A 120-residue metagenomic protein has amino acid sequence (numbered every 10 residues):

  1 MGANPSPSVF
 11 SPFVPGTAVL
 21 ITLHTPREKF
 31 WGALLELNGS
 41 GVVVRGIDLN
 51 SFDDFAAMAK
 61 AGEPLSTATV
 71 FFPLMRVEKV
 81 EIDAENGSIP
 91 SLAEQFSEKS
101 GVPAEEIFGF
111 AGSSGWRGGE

Functional and structural regions predicted by a protein language model:
G2-E120: Conserved RNA-binding domains used in RNP assembly and mRNA/RNA metabolism
